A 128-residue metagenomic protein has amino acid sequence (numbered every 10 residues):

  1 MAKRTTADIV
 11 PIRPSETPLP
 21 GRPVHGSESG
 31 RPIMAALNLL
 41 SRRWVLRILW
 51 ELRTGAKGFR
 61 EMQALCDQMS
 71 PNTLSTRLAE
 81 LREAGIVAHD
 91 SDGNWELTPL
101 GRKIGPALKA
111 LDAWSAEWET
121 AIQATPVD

Functional and structural regions predicted by a protein language model:
A2-P20, E28-G30, W50, P106-D128: Amphipathic alpha-helical dimerization/coiled-coil segments that flank or bridge DNA-binding/regulatory modules
S15-P20, R42, Q63-L65, A79: A generic short-segment signal for beta-strand/edge and adjacent turn/coil regions
G26-T73, A84-I86, N94-R102: N-terminal helix-turn-helix DNA-binding core of bacterial DNA-binding proteins
A79-P126: Charged, amphipathic alpha-helical coiled-coil/dimerization segments
